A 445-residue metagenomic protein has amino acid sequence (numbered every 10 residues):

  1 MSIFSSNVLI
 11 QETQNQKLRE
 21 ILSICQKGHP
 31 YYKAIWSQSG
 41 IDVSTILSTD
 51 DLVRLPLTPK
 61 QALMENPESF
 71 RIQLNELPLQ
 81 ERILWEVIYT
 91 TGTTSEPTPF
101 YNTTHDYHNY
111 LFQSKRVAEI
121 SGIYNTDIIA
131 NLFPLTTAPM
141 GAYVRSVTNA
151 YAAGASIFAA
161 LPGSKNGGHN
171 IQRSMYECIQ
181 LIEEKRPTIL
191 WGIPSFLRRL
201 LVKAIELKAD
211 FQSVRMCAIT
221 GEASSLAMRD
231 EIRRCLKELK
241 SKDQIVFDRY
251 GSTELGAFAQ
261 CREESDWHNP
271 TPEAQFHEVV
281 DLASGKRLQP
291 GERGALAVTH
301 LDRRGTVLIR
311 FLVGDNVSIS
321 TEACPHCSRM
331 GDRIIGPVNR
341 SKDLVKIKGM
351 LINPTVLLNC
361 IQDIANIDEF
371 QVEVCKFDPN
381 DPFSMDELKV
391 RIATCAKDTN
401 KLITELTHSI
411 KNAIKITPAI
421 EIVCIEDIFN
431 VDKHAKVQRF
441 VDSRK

Functional and structural regions predicted by a protein language model:
M1-Y89, S95-I120, Y124-T126, E184-R186 (+5 more regions): Nucleotide 5′-phosphate-binding alpha/beta core
Q16, K185, A209-Q212, F311 (+1 more regions): Structured loop/turn residues at beta-strand edges in well-structured enzyme cores
Q61-D243, F247, L255, A259-R262 (+1 more regions): Active-site phosphate/ATP/adenylate-binding loop shared across adenylate-forming ligases
I157, V246, H277, F370-V372 (+1 more regions): Generic structural signal for residues in well-ordered beta-strands
L190, A297-I414, A435: AMP-binding/adenylate-forming catalytic core of the ANL superfamily
K208-A209, E264-W267, V437-R439: Short, hinge-like loop/turn segments at secondary-structure boundaries
S224-A323: Conserved AMP-binding/adenylate-forming
